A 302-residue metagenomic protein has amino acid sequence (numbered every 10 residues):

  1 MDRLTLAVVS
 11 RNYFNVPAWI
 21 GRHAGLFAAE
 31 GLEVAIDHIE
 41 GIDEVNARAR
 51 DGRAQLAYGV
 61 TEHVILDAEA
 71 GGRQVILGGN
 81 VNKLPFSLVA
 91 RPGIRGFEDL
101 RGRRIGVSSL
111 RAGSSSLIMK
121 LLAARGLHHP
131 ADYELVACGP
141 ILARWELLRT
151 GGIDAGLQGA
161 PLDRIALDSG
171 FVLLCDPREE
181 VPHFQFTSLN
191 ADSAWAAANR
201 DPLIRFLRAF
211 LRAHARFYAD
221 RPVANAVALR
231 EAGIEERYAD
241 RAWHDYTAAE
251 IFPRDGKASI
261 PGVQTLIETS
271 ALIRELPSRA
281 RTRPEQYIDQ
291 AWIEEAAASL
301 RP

Functional and structural regions predicted by a protein language model:
M1-C138, L147-T150, D154-A160, L173-P177 (+1 more regions): Short, glycine-/small- and polar/acidic-enriched structural segments that line small-molecule recognition paths
H38, L142, R241: Ligand-binding pocket scaffold of soluble enzyme catalytic domains
N46, S115, M119, W145 (+4 more regions): Extracytoplasmic/secreted envelope proteins and their assembly/folding machinery, especially bacterial periplasmic
E62, A143, R149-A232: Pocket-lining segment of extracytoplasmic ligand-binding domains
A90, D192, R283-P284: A secondary-structure boundary/capping signal
N199-S278: Secondary-structure end/capping motifs
S270-P302: Conserved C-terminal helix/tail region of periplasmic/extracytoplasmic solute-binding proteins
